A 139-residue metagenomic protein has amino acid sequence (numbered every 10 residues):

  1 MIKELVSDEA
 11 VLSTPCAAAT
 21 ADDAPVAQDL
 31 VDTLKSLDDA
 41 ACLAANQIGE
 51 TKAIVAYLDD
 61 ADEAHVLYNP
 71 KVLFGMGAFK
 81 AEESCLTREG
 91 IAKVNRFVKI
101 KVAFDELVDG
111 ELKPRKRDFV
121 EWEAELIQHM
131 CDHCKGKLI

Functional and structural regions predicted by a protein language model:
M1-I139: Positively charged
